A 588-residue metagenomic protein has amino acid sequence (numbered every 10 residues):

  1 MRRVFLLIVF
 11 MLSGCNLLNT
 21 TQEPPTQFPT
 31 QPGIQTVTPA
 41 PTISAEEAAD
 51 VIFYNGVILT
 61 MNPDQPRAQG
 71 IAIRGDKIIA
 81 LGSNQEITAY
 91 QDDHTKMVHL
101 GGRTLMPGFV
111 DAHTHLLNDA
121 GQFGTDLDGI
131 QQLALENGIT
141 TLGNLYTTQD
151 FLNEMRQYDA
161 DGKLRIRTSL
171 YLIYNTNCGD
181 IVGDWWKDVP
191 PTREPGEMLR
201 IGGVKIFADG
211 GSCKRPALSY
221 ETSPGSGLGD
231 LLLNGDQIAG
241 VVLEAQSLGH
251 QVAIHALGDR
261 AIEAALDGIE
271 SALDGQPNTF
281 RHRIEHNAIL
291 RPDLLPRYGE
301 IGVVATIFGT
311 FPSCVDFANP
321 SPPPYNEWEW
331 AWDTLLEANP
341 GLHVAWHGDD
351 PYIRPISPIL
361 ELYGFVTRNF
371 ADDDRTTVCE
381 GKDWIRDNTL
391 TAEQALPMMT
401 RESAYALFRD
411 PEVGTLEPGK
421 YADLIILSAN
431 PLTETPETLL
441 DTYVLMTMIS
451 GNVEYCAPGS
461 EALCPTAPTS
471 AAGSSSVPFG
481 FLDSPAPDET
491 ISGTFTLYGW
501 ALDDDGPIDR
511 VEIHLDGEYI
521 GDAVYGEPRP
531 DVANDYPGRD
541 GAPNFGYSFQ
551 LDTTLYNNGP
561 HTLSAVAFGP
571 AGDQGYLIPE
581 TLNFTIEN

Functional and structural regions predicted by a protein language model:
F10, C15-E46, C464-V477, E587-N588: Ser/Thr-rich, Proline-interspersed low-complexity disordered segments
F28, P32-Y90, P431-P436, N452: N-terminal metal-binding scaffold of metallo-dependent hydrolase/deaminase domains
I43, N153-E263, L295-V304, L362: Metal-coordinating catalytic core of metallo-dependent amide/deamination hydrolases
A48-N55, A89-D128: Replace "His-x-His-based motif
R103, A120-L164, D236-S247: Alpha-helical scaffold segments that flank or form the walls of functional sites
G108, H115, A120, G124-T140 (+5 more regions): Active-site gating loops and adjacent loop-to-helix segments of metal-dependent hydrolytic enzymes
L243-A253, R260-H282, N287, P292-P296 (+3 more regions): His/Asp/Glu-enriched, well-ordered alpha-helical/loop segment that forms or immediately abuts the divalent-metal
G473-N588: Long, low-complexity serine/threonine/glycine- and acidic-rich segments characteristic of extracellular
